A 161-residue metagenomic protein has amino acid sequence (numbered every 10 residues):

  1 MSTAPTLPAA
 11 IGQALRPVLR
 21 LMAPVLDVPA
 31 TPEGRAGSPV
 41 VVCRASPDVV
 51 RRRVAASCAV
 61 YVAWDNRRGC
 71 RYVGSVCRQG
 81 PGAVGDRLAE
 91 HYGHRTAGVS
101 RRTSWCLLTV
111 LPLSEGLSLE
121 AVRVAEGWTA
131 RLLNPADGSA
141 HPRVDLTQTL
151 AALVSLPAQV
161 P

Functional and structural regions predicted by a protein language model:
M1-R71, S75-P161: Boundary/linker segments flanking structured domains
